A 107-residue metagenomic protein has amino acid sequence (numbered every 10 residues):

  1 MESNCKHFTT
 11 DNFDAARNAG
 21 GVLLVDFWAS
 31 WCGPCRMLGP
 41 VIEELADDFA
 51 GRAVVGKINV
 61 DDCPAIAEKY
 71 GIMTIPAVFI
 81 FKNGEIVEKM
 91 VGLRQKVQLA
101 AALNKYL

Functional and structural regions predicted by a protein language model:
M1-L24, A29-V54, D62-L107: Proteins that catalyze or organize thiol-disulfide redox chemistry and the adjacent proteostasis machinery handling
K57: Conserved residues in the N-terminal Rossmann fold of short-chain dehydrogenase/reductase
